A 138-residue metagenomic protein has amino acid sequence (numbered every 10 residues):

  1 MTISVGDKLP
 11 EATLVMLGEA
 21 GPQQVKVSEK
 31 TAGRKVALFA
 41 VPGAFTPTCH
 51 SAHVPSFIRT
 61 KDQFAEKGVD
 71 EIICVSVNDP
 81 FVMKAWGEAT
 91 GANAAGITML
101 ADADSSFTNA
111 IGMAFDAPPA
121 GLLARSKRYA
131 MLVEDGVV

Functional and structural regions predicted by a protein language model:
M1-V138: Chalcogenol-based redox active-site neighborhoods
